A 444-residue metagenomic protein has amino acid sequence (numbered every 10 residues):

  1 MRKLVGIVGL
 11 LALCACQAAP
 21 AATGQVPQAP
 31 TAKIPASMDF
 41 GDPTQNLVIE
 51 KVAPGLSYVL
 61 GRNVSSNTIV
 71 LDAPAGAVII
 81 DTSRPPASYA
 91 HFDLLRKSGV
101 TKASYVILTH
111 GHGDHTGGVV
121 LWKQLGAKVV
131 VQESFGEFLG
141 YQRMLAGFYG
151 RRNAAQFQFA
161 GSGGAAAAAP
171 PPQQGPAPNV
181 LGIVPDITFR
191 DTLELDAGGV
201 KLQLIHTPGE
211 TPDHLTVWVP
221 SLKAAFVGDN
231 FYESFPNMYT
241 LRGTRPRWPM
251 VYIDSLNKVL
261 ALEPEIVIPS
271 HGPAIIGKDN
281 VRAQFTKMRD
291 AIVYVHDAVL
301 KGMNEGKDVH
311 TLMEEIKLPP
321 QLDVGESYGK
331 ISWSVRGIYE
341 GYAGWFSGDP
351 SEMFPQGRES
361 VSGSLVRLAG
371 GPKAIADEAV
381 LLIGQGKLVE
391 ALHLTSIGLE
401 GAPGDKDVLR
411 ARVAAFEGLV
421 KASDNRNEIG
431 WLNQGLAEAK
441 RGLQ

Functional and structural regions predicted by a protein language model:
R2-V8: Sec-dependent signal peptide recognition, specifically the positively charged N-region followed immediately by
L13-A15: C-terminal motif of bacterial Sec signal peptides marking the signal peptidase cleavage site
A22-D39, A166, A261-I266, A274-Q444: Accessory terminal helices/loops
K33, K51, E137-H206, P249-E263: Metallo-beta-lactamase
N46-S98, K102, T216-D229: Conserved beta-strand hairpin/beta-sheet module of binuclear metal-dependent hydrolase folds, prominently
I49, A75-G76, P86-V131, T188: Active-site metal-binding motif and surrounding structural segment of the metallo-beta-lactamase
G55, L71, D81, H110 (+9 more regions): Divalent metal-coordination and catalytic microenvironments
G76-A77, T82-P86, A177, I183 (+2 more regions): Metallo-beta-lactamase
